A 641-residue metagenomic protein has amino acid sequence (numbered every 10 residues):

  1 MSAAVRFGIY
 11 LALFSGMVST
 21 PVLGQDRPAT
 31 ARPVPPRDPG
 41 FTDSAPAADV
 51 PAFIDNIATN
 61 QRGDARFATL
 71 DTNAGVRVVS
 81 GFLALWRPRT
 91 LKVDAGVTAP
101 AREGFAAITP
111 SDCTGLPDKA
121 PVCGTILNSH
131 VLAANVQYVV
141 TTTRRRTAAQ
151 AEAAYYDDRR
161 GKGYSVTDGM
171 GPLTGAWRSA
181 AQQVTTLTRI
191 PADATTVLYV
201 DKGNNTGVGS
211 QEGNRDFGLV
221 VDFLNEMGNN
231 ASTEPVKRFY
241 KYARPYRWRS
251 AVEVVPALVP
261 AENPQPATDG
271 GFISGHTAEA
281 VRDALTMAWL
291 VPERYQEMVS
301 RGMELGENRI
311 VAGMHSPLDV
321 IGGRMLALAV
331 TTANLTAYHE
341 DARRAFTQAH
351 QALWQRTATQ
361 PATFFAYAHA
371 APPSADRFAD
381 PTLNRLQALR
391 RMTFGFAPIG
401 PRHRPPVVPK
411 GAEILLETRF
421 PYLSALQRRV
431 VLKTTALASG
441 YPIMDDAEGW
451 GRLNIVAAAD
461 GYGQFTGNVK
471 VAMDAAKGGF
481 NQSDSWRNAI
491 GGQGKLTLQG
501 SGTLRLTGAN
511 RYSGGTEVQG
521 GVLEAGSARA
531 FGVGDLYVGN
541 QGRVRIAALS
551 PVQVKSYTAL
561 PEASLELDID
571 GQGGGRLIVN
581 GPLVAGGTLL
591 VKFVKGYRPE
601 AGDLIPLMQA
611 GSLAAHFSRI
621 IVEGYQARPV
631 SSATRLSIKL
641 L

Functional and structural regions predicted by a protein language model:
M1-I9: Bacterial N-terminal signal peptides that target proteins for export
G8-S19: Bacterial N-terminal signal peptides
T20-G24: Sec/Tat signal peptide C-region and signal peptidase I cleavage site
Q25-V311, Q387-A459: Hydrophobic alpha-helical bundle signature of multipass membrane enzymes
H276-A280, V311-H339: Alpha-helical transmembrane segments that form the membrane-embedded catalytic/substrate-binding core of multi-pass
Y338-R402, L437-I490, L590-L641: Extracellular/surface-exposed low-complexity segments
G463-V533: Extracellular repeat-rich scaffold modules on cell surfaces
L496, A525-D603: Extracellular beta-strand/loop-rich repeat segments of large surface/secreted proteins
